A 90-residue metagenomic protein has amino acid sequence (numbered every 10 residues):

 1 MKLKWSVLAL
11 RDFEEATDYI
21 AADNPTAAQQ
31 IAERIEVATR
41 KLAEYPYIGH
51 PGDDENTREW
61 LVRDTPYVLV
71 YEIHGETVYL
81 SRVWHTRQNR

Functional and structural regions predicted by a protein language model:
M1-K2, R90: Absolute protein N-terminus
K2-T57, T77: Basic, Lys/Arg-enriched alpha-helical interface segments
V62, Y67-R90: Enriched for short, Lys/Arg-rich terminal
